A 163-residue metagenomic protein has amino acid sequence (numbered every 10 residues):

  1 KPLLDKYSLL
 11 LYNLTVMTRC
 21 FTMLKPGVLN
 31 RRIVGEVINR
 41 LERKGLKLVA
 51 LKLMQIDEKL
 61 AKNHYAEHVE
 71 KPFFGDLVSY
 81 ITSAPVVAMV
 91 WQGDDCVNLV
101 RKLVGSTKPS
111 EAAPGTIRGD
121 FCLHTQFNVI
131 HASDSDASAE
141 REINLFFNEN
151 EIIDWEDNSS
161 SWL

Functional and structural regions predicted by a protein language model:
L11-L163: Non-catalytic terminal and connector segments of soluble metabolic enzymes
